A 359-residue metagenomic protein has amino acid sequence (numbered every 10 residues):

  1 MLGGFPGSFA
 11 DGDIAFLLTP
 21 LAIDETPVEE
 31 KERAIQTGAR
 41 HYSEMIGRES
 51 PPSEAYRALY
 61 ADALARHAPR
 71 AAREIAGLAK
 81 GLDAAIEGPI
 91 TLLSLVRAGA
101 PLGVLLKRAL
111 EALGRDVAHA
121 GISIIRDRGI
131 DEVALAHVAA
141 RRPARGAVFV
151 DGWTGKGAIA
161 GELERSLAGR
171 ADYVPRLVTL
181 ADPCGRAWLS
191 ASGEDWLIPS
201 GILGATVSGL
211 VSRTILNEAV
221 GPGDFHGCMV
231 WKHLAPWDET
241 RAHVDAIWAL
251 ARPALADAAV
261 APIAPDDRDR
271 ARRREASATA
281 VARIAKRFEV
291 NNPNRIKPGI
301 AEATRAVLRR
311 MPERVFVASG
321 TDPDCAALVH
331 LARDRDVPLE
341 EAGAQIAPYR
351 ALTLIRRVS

Functional and structural regions predicted by a protein language model:
M1-P89, E111-S359: Long, low-complexity, Lys/Arg-enriched
A76, A100-A109: Contiguous, well-ordered alpha-helical segments that form the cores/surfaces of helical PPI scaffolds
